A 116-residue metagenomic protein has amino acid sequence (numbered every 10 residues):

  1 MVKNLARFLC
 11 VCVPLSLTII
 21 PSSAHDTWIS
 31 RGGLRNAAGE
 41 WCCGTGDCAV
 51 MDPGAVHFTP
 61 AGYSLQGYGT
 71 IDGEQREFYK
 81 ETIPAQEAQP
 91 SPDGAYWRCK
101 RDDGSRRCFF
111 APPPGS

Functional and structural regions predicted by a protein language model:
M1-L9: Bacterial N-terminal signal peptides that target proteins for export
K3, T18-P21: Mature, folded catalytic cores of secreted/periplasmic enzymes
F8-C10, E40-W41, G46, W97 (+1 more regions): Secreted/extracellular small peptides and ectodomain modules produced from precursors
F8-T18: Bacterial N-terminal signal peptides
V13-L15, T45-G46, M51, D102 (+1 more regions): General secretory precursor processing signal
T18, N36-A37, D93, D102: Processing junctions and N-termini across compartments
S22-I71: N-terminal secretory signal peptides
F58, Y63-S116: Helix-rich interaction surfaces within compact, conserved domain-sized segments that mediate assembly or partner
